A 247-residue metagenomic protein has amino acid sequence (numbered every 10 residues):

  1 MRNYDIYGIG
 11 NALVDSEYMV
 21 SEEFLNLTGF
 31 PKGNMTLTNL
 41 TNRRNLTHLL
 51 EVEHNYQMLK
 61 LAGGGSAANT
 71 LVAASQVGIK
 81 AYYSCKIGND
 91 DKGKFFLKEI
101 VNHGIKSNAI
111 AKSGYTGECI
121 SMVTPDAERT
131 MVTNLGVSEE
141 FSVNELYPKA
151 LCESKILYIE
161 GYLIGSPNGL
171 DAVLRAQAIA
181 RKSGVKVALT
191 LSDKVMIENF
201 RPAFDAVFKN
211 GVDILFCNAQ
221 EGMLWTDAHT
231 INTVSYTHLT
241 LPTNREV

Functional and structural regions predicted by a protein language model:
M1-Y82: Glycine-rich phosphate/adenosyl-contacting loop at the front of the ribokinase-like
H103-S113: A glycine-rich helix N-cap at a beta->alpha junction
N108-I110, S121-P167: Conserved phosphate-binding/catalytic loop of the ribokinase/pfkB sugar-kinase fold
I156-T233: Conserved beta-alpha-beta core of the PfkB/ribokinase-like small-molecule kinase fold
Y236-V247: Single conserved hydrophobic/aromatic residue that forms the stacking wall/gate of nucleotide- or nucleobase-binding
